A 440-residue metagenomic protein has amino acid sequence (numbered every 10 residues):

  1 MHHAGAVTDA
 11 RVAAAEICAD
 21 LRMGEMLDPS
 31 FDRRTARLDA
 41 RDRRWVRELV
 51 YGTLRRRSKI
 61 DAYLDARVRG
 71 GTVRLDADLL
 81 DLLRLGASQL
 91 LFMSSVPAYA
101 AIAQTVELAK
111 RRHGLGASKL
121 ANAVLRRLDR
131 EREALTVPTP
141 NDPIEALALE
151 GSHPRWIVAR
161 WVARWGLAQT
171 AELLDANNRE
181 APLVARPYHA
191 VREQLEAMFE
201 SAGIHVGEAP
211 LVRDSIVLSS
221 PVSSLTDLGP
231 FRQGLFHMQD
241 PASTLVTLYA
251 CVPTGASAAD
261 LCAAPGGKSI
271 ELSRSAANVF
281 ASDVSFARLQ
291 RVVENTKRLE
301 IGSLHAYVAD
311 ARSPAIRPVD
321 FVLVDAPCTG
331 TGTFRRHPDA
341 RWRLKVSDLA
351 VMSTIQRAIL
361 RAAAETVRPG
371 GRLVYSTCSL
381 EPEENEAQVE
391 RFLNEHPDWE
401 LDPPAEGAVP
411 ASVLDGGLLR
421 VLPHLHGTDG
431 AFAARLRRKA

Functional and structural regions predicted by a protein language model:
M1-A440: S-adenosylmethionine
